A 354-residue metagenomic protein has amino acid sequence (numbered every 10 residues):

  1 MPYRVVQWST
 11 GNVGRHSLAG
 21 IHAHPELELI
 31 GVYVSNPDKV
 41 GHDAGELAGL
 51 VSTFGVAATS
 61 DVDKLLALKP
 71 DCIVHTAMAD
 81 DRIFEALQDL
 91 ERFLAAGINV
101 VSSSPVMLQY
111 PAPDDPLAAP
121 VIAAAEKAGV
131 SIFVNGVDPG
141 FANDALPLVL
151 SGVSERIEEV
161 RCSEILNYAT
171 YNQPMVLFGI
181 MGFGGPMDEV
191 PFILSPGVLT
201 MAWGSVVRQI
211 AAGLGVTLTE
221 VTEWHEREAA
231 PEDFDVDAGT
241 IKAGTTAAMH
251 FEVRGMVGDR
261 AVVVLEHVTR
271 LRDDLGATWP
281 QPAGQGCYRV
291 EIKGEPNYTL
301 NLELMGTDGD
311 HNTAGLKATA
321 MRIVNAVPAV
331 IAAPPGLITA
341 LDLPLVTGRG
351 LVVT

Functional and structural regions predicted by a protein language model:
M1-A96, G215, G315: N-terminal glycine-/serine-/threonine-rich beta1-alpha1-beta2 phosphate-ribose binding loop of Rossmann-like
W8, N12, H16, S60 (+10 more regions): Conserved active-site and cofactor/substrate-binding residues in soluble primary-metabolism enzymes
W8, S151-T278, Y288-V290, T313: Active-site-lining helix/loop region of Rossmann-like oxidoreductase modules
G11-V13, M107-P111, V137-N143, N167: Gly/Ser/Thr-rich loops at beta-strand to alpha-helix junctions that form or flank small-molecule/cofactor-binding
L87-Q88, P105-V130: Rossmann-fold NAD(P)-binding glycine/threonine-rich loop
N99-V100: A short hydrophobic/small-residue beta-strand
F141-G152: Alpha-helical support elements that line or immediately flank enzyme active sites and cofactor-binding pockets
D235-T354: C-terminal active-site/capping subdomain that shapes the small-molecule cofactor and substrate pocket of enzyme
